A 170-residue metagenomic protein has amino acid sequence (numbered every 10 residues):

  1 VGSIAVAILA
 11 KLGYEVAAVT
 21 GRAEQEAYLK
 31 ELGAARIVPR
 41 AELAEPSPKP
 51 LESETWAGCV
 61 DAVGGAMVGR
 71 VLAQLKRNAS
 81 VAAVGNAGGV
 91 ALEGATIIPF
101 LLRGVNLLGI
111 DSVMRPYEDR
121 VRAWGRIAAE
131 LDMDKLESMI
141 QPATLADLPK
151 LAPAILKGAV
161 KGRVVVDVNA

Functional and structural regions predicted by a protein language model:
V1-R40: Mid-domain Rossmann-like dinucleotide-binding core that forms the NAD(H)/NADP(H) cofactor-binding site
A34, T55-A57, F100: Local beta-strand N-terminus motif with an aromatic residue
R40, D61-A62, V168: Short, well-ordered coil/turn residues at beta-beta hairpins and beta-strand->alpha-helix junctions within
L43-E54: Short amphipathic alpha-helix with an adjacent loop that forms part of the alpha/beta core around
S53-G58, K161: A glycine-rich helix->loop->beta "capping" turn within Rossmann-like NAD(P)(H)-dependent oxidoreductase domains
A57-V60, A82: N-terminal Rossmann-like NAD(P) cofactor-binding module of classical short-chain dehydrogenase/reductase
A66-M133, N169: Glycine-rich phosphate-binding loop and adjacent beta-alpha segment of Rossmann(oid) nucleotide-cofactor-binding
E118-A170: C-terminal hydrophobic helical "lid"/dimerization subdomain of Rossmann-like NAD(P)H-dependent oxidoreductases
